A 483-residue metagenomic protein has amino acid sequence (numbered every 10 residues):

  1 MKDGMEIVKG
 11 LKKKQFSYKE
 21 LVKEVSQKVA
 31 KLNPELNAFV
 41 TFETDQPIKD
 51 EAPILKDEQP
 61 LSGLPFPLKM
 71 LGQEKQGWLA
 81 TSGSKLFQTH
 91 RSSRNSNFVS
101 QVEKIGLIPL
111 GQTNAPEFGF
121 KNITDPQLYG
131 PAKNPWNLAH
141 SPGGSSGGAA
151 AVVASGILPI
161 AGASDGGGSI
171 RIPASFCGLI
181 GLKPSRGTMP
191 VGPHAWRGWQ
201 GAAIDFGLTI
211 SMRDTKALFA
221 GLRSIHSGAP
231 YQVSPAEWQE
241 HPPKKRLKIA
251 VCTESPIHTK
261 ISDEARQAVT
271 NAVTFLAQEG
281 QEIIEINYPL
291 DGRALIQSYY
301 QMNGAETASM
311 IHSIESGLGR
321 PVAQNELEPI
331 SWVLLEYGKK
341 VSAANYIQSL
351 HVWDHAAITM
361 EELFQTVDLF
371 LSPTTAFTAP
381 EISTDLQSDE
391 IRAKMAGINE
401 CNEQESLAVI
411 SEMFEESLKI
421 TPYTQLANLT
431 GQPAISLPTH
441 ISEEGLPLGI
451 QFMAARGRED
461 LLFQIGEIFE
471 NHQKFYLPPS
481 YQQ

Functional and structural regions predicted by a protein language model:
M1-E43, Q482-Q483: An N-terminal boundary/leader segment
Y18-V22, D263-N287, E315-R320, Y346-V367: Acyltransferase
P53-P65, H241-A250: Immediate post-signal peptide segment of exported/extracytoplasmic ligand-binding proteins
P60-F98: Enzymes and membrane/adaptor proteins characterized by extended Gly/Ser/Thr/Asp/Glu-rich, aromatic-dotted
K69, V341-Q483: Glycine-rich, small-residue loops and helix-cap segments that act as flexible hinges at active-site edges
S96, S100-L222, P433-L437, L446-G449: Short glycine/serine-rich loop segments
K183-Q267, Y476-S480: A short helix-breaking turn/cap at a secondary-structure junction
I204, P230-G304, E326-L335, K340: Gly/Ser-rich, acidic/histidine-flanked active-site/gating loops
